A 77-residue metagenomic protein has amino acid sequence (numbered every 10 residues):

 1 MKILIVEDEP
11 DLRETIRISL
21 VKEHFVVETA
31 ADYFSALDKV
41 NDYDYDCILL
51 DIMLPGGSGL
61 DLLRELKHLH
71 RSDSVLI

Functional and structural regions predicted by a protein language model:
L4, T29-C47, E65-H68: Acidic, metal-coordinating helix/loop segments flanking the phosphotransfer/catalytic sites of two-component signaling
E7: Conserved acidic carboxylate
P10-E28: Two-component/phosphorelay signaling modules centered on CheY-like receiver
E14, D61-R64: Residue-level preference for short helical/loop micro-motifs built around acidic side chains
T29, L54-G57: Residue-level signal for the "D+5" position in two-component response regulator receiver
D32, S58-D61: Acidic catalytic/metal-coordinating carboxylates
D51: Active-site residues of response regulator receiver
S72-I77: A short, hydrophobic beta-strand element within the central beta-sheet of small alpha/beta folds
